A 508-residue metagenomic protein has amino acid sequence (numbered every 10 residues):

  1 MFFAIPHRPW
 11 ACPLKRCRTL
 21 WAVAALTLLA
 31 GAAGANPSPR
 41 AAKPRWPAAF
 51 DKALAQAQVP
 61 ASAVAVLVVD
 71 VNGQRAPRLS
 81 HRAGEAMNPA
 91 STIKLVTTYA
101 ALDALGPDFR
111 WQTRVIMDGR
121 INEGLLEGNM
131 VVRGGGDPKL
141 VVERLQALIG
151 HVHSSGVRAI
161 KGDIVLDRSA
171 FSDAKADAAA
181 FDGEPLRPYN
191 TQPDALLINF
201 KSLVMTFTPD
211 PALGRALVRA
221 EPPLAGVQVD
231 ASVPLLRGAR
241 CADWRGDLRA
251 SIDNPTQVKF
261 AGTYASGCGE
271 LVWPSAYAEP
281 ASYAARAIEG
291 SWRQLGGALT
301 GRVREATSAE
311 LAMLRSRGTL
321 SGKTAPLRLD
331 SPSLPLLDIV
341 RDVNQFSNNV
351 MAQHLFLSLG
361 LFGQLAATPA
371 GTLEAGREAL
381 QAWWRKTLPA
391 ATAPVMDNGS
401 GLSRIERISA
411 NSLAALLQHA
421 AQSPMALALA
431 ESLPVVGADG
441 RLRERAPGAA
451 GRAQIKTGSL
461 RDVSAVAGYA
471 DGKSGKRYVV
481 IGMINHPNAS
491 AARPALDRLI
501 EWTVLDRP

Functional and structural regions predicted by a protein language model:
A4-W21: Bacterial N-terminal signal peptides that target proteins for export
W21-A30: Bacterial N-terminal signal peptides
G31-A35: Sec/Tat signal peptide C-region and signal peptidase I cleavage site
N36-Q56, D103-A391, R498, L505-P508: Conserved serine DD-peptidase/penicillin-binding transpeptidase domain and beta-lactam-recognizing active-site
A55-H81, R304: A short, well-structured edge-of-sheet supersecondary motif
R75, K94-A101, I164, L196 (+5 more regions): Residue-level preference for non-acidic, small/hydrophobic
R78-S80, V141, F346, F356-P508: Small-residue-rich helix-loop
S80-A100: Short active-site loop at a secondary-structure junction that contains or immediately precedes the catalytic residue(s)
